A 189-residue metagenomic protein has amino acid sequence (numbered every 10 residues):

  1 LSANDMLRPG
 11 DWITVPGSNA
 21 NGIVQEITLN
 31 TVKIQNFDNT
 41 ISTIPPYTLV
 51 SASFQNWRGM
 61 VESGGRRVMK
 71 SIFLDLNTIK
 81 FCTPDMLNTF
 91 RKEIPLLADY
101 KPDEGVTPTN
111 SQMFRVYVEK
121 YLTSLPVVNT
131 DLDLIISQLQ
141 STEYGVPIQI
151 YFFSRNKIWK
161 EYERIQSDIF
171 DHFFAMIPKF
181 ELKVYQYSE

Functional and structural regions predicted by a protein language model:
S2-D103, P108, Q112: Soluble accessory domains appended to multi-pass membrane transport proteins
K92-E189: Long, non-transmembrane cytosolic or organellar matrix-exposed soluble domains/tails of integral membrane proteins
